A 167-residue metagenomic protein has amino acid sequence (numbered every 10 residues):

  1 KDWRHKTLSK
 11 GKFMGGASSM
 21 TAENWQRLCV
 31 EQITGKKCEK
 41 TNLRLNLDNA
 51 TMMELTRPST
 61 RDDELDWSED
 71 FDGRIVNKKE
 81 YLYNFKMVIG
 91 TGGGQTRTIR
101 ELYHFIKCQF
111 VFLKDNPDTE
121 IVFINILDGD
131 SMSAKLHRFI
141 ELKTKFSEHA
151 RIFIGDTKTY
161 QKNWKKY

Functional and structural regions predicted by a protein language model:
K1-R44: Interdomain/boundary linker segments immediately adjacent to catalytic/signaling cores
T7, Y83-I89: Short glycine/proline-rich turn/loop motifs
K10-S18, L65, G90-G94: Conserved aromatic-histidine-acidic binding/catalytic patches
W25-K37, F105-L113, K143-F146, W164: Hydrophobic, Leu/Ile/Phe/Ala-enriched alpha-helical segments that form helix-helix packing faces
N46-L65: Charged, often glycine-rich, active-site loop that binds/positions anionic groups
W67-L82: Active-site beta-strand-loop-beta-strand hairpin of nuclease catalytic cores that positions key catalytic residues
M87-A134: Catalytic cores of nucleic-acid endonucleases
T119-Y167: Domain-level recognition of nuclease-like catalytic cores that cleave nucleotide substrates
